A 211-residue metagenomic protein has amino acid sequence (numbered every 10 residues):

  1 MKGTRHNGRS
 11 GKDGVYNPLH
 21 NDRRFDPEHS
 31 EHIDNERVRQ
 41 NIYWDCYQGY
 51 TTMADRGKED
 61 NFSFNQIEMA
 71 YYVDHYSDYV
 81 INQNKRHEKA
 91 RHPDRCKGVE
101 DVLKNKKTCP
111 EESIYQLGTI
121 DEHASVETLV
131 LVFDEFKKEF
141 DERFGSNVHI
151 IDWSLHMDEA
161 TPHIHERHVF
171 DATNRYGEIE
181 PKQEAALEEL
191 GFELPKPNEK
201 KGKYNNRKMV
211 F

Functional and structural regions predicted by a protein language model:
M1-F211: N-terminal nicking endonuclease/strand-transfer module with a His-rich metal-binding environment and a catalytic Tyr
